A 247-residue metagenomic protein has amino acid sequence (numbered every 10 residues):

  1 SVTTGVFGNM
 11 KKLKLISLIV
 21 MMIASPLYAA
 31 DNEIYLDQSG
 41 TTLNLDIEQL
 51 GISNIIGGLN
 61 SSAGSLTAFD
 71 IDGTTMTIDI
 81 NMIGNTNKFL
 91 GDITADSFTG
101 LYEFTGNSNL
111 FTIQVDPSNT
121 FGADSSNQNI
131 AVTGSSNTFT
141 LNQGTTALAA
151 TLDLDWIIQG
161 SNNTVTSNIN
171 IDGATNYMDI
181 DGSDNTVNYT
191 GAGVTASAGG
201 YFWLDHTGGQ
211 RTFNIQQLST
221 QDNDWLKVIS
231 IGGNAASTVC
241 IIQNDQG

Functional and structural regions predicted by a protein language model:
T3-G247: Long, low-complexity, polar and repeat-rich extracellular regions of very large Gram-negative surface proteins
